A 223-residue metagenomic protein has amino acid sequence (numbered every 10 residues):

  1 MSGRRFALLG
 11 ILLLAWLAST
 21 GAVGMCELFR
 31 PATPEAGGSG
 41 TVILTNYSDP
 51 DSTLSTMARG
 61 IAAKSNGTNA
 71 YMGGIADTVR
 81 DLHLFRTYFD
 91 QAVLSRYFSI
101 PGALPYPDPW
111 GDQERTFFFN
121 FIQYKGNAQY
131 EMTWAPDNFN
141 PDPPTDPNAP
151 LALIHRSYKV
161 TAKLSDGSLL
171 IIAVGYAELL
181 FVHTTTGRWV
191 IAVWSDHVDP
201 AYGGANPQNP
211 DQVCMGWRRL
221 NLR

Functional and structural regions predicted by a protein language model:
M1-G24: Sec-dependent bacterial lipoprotein signal peptides
V23-A63, G73: Short, low-complexity N-terminal intrinsically disordered segments enriched in polar/charged residues
V23-V42, L151-R223: Short beta-strand edge/turn micro-motifs at domain boundaries
P50-T53, M57, G67, Y71 (+3 more regions): Stable alpha-helical elements in mature extracytoplasmic
M57, S65-S95: Short, well-ordered alpha-helical segments enriched in acidic and aromatic residues
Y88-P107, G203: Short, flexible/disordered intra-domain loops and linkers
F98-I171: Surface-exposed, charged secondary-structure patches
